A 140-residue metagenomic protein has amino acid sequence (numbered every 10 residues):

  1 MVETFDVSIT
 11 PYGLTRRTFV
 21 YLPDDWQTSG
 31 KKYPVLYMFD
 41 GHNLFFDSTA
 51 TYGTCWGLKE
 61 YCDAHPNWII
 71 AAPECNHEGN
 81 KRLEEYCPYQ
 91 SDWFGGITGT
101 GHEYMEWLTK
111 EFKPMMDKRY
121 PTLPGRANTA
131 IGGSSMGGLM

Functional and structural regions predicted by a protein language model:
M1-M140: Non-catalytic cap/lid and distal C-terminal segments of serine-dependent acyl enzymes
